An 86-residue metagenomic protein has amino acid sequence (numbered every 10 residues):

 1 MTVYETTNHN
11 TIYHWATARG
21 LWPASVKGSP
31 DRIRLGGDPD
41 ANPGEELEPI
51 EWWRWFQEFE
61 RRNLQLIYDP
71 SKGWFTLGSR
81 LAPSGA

Functional and structural regions predicted by a protein language model:
M1-A86: A charge-rich, low-complexity, intrinsically flexible signal that marks solvent-exposed coils, linkers, repeats
